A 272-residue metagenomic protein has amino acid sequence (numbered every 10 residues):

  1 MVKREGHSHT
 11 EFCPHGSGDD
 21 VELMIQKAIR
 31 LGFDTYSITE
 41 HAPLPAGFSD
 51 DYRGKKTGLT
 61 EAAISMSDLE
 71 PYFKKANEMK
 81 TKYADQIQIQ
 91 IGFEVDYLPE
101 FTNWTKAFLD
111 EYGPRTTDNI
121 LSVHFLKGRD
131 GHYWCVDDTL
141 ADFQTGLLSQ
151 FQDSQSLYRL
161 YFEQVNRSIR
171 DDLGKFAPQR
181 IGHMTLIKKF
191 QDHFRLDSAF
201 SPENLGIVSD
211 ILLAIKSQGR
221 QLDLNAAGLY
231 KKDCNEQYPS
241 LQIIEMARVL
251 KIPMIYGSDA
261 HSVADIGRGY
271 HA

Functional and structural regions predicted by a protein language model:
M1-P99, N103-A107, R195-P202, Q242 (+3 more regions): An N-terminally biased module of ancient metal coordination in phosphate/nucleic-acid-related enzymes
M1-T10, M184-I187, Q191-A272: Charged catalytic cores and adjacent phosphate/nucleic-acid-binding surfaces used for phosphate/nucleic-acid chemistry
F12, P99, K127, G228-Y230: Glycine-rich nucleotide phosphate-binding loop and flanking beta-alpha elements of Rossmann-like dinucleotide-binding
M24-A28, E111, S168, I215 (+1 more regions): Generic structural signal for hydrophobic
Y36-I38, N119, I181, L222: Hydrophobic residues within beta-strands of alpha/beta enzymes
A46, R129, K232: Glycine/Thr-rich phosphate-binding loops of Rossmann-like dinucleotide-binding domains
G58-A214: Extended substrate/RNA-proximal surfaces in nucleic-acid metabolism proteins
